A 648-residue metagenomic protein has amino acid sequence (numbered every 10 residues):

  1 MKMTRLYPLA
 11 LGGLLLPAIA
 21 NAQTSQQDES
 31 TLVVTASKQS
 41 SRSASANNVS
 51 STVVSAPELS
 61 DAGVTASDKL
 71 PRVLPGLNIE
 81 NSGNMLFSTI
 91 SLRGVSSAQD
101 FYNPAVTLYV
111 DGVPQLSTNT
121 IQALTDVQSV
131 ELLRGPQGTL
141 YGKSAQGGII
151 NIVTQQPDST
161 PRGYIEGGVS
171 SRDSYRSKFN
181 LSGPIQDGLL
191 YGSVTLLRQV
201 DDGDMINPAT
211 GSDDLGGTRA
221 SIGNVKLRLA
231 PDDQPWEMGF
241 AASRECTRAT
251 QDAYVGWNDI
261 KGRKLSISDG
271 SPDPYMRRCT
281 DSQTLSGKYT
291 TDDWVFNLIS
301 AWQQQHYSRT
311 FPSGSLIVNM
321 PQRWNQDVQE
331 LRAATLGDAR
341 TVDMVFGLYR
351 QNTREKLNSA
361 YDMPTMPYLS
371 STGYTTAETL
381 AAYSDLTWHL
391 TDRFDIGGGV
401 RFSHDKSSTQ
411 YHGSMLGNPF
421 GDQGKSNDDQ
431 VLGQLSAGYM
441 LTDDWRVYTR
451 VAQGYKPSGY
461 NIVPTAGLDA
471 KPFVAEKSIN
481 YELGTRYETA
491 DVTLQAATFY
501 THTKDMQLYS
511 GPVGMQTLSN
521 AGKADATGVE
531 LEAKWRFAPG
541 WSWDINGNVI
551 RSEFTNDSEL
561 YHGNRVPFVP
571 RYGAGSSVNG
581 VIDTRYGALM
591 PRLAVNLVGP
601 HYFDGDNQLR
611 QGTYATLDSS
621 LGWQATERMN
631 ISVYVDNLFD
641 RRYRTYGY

Functional and structural regions predicted by a protein language model:
D28-A62, S88-S91, V106, D158: N-terminal periplasmic "start-of-domain" segments of outer-membrane beta-barrel proteins
S67-L70, T89-R93, S129-L132, S144-G168 (+2 more regions): N-terminal periplasmic accessory domains that precede and gate Gram-negative outer-membrane beta-barrel machines
S97, D111-P136: Short acidic/polar hinge/loop motifs at secondary-structure boundaries that mediate gating or recognition
N151, S159-T160, E166-G168, D173 (+5 more regions): Periplasmic-side early beta-strands and strand-to-turn transitions of outer-membrane beta-barrels
K178, S286-F311, M440, R446-G454 (+3 more regions): Membrane-embedded beta-barrel scaffold of Gram-negative outer-membrane proteins
S182, Q326-D338, V342-F346, L386 (+3 more regions): Conserved C-terminal beta-signal and adjacent last beta-strands/turns of outer-membrane beta-barrel proteins
N224-P231, A241-S243, A333-L336, T341-Q351 (+3 more regions): Structural signature of Gram-negative outer-membrane beta-barrels, strongest in the C-terminal barrel of TonB-dependent
M344, D392, I396, H404-D405 (+2 more regions): Gram-negative outer-membrane beta-barrel transporters
